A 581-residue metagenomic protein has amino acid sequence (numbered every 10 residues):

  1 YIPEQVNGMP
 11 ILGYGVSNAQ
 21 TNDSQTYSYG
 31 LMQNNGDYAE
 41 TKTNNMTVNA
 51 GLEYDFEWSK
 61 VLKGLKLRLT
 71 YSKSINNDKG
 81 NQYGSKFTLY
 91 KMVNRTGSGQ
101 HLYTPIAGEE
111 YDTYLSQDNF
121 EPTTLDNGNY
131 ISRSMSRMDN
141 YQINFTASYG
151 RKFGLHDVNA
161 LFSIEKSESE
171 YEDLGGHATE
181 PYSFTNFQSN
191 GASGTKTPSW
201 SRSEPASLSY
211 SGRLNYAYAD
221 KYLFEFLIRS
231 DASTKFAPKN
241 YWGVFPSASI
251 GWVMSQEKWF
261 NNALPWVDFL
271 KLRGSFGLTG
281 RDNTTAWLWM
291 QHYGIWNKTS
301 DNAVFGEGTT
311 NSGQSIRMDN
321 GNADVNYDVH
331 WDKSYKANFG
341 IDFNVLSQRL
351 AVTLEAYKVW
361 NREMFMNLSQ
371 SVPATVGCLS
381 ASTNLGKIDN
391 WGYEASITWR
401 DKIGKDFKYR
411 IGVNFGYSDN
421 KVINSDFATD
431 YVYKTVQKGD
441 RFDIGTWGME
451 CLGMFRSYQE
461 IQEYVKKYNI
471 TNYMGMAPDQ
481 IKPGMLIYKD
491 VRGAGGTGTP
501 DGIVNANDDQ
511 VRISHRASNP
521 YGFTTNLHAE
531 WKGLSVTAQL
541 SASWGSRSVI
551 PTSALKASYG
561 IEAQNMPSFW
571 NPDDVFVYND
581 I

Functional and structural regions predicted by a protein language model:
Y1-G84, V93-Y114, N119-E450, I581: Extracellular/periplasmic, surface-exposed regions of secreted and cell-surface proteins
D23-N34, S233, S543-I581: Extracytoplasmic gating/loop element in the C-terminal half of outer-membrane beta-barrel translocons and assembly
S59-K63, D78-Q82, F455, V536-L540 (+1 more regions): Short, solvent-exposed secondary-structure capping/transition elements
L288, I295-S300, T383, R400-A517 (+3 more regions): Conserved small-residue
M366-Q370, G502, A554: Conserved active-site-proximal loop/helix segments of enzymes involved in bacterial cell-wall and related
E394-S396, K408-G412, R516-W544, N571 (+1 more regions): Conserved C-terminal beta-signal and adjacent last beta-strands/turns of outer-membrane beta-barrel proteins
